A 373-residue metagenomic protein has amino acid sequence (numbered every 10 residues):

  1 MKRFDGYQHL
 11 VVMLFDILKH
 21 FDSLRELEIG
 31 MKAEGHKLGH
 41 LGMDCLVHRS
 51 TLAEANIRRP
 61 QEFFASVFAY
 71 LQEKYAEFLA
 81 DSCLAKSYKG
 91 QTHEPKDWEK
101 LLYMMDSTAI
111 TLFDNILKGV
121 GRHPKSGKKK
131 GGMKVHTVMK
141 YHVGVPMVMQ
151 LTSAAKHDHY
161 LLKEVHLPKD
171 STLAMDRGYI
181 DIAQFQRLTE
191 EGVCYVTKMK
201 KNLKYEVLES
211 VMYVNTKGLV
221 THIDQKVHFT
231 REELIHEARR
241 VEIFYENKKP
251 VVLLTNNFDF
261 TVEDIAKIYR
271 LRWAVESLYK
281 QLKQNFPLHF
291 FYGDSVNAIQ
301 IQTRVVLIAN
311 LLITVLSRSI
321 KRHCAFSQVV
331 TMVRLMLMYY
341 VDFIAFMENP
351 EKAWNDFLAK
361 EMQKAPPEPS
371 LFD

Functional and structural regions predicted by a protein language model:
M1-E26, G30, R59, S66-V67 (+4 more regions): Single, function-defining residue in the core of a domain
H36: Active-site cofactor/substrate anionic-group-binding motifs, chiefly glycine- and Lys/Arg-rich phosphate-binding loops
L41-Q61: Major-groove recognition helix of helix-turn-helix-like DNA-binding domains
F63-L79: Short Lys/Arg-enriched helix C-cap and helix-to-coil transition segments that create basic nucleic-acid-contact patches
A69, S82, K89: Catalytic, metal-anchored helix/loop core of enzyme active sites in primary metabolism
